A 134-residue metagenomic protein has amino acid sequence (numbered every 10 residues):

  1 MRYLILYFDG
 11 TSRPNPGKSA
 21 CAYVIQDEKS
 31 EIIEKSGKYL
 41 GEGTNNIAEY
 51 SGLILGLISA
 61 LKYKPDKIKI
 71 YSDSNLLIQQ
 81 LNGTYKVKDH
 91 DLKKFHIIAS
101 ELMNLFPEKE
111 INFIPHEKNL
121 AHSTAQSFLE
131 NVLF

Functional and structural regions predicted by a protein language model:
M1-I47, I58-K62, S127: RNase H-like nuclease fold core
T11-N15, L55-L133: RNase H catalytic domain
E49, L53: Short, conserved alpha-helix that lines the donor NDP-sugar binding/gating region of sugar-transfer enzymes
